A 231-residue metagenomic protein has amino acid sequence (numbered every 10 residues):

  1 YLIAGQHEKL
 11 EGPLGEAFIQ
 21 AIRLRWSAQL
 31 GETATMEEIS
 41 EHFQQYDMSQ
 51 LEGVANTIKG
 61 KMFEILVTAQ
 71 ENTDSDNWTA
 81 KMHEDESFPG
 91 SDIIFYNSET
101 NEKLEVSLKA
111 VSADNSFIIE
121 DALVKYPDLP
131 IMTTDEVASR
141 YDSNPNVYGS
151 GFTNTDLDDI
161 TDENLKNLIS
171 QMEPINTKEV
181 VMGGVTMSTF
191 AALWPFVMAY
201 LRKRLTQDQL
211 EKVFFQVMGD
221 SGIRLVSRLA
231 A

Functional and structural regions predicted by a protein language model:
Y1-K61: Interdomain/boundary linker segments immediately adjacent to catalytic/signaling cores
A21-T35, Y96-N97, E105, L123-P130: Long, charge-dense tracts
A28, E41, Q45, A69 (+5 more regions): Charged/polar, solvent-exposed surface patches and flexible loops
E38-H42, Y46-V124: Catalytic centers of nucleases
L123-T186, V197-L201: Membrane-active amphipathic alpha-helices
T177-M198, L210-A231: Membrane-active amphipathic alpha-helices enriched in small hydrophobic residues
Y200-D208: Helix-termination/interfacial motifs at the ends of transmembrane alpha-helices
